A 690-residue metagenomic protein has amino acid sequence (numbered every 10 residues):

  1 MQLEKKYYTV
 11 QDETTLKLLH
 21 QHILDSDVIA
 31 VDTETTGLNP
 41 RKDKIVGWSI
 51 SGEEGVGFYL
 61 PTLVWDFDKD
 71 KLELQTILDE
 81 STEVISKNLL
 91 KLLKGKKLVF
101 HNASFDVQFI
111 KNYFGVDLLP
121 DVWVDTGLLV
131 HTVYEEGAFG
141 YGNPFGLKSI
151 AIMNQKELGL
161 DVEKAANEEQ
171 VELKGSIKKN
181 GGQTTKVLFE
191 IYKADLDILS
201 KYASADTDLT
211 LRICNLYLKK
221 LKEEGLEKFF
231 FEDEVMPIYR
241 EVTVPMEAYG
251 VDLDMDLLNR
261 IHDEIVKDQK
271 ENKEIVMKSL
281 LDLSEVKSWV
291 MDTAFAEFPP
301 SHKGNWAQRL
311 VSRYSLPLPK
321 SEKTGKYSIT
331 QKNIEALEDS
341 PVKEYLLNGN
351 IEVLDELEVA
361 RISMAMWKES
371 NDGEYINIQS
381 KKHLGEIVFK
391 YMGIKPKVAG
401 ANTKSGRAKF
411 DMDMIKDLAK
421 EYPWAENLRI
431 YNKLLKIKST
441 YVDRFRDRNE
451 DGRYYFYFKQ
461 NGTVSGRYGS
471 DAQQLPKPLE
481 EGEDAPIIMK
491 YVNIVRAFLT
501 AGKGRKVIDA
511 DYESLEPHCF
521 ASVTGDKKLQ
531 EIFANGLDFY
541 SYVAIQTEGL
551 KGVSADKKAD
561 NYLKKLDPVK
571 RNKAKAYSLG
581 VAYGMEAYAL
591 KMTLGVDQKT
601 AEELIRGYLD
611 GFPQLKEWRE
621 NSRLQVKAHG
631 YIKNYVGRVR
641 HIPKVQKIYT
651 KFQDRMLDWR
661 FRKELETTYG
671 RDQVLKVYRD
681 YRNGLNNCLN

Functional and structural regions predicted by a protein language model:
M1-Q11, N39, D43-L221, M236 (+3 more regions): Active-site-proximal helix-loop-helix substrate-binding element of RNase H-like nuclease domains
Q2-Q11, L16, L24, A30-E54 (+5 more regions): Acidic, glycine-rich two-metal-ion catalytic cores of nucleic acid-processing enzymes
I45, G127, A151, L199 (+9 more regions): Short alpha-helical scaffolding segments that buttress acidic/His motifs in well-ordered protein cores
V116-H131, E163-R309, R313-P317, E335 (+3 more regions): Mixed-charge, glycine-rich, non-catalytic linkers/tails in nucleic-acid processing enzymes
D268, D610-W618: Short, basic alpha-helical nucleic acid-contact segments in DNA-binding proteins and DNA transaction factors
K368-E369, K565-G584: Amphipathic, charged-and-aliphatic alpha-helical interface segments that function as noncatalytic docking
L594-L604: Short, basic interhelical loop/turn and adjoining N-cap of the next helix at nucleic-acid- or acidic-partner-contacting
